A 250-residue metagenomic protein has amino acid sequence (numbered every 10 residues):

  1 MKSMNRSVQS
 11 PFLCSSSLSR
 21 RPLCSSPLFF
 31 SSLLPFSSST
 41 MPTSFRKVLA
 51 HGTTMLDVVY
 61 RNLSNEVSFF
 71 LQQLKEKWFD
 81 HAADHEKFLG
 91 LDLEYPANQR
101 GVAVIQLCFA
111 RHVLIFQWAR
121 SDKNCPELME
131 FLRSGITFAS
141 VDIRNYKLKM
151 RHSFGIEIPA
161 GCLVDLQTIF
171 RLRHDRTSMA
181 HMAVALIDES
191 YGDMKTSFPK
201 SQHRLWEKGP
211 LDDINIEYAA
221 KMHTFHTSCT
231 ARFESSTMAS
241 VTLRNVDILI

Functional and structural regions predicted by a protein language model:
K2-C14, L18-L89, L166, A239-I250: N-terminal accessory regions of nucleic-acid-interacting proteins
D57-Q73, D84-L89, Y95-R232: Conserved DEDDh/DEDDy metal-dependent 3′-5′ exonuclease domain
A220-K221, F225-I250: Acidic two-metal-ion nuclease catalytic site recognized across multiple nuclease folds, prominently DnaQ/RNase D-T
